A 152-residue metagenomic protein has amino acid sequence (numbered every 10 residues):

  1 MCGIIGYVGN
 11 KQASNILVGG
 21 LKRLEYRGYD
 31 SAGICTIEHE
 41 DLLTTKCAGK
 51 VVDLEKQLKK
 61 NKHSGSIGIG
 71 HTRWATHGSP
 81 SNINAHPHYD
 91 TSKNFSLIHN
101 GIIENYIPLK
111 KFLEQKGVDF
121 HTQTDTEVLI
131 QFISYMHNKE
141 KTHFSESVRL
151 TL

Functional and structural regions predicted by a protein language model:
M1-L152: Conserved short alpha-helical segments that host acidic/polar catalytic motifs at enzyme active sites
